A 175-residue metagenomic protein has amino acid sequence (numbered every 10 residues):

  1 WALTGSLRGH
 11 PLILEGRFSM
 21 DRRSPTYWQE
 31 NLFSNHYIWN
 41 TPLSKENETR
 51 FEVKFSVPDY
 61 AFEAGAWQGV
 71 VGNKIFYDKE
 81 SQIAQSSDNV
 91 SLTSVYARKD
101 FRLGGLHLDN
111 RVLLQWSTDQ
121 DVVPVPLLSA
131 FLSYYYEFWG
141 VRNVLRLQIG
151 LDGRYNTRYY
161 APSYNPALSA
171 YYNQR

Functional and structural regions predicted by a protein language model:
W1-R175: Exposed, low-structure sequence patches enriched in small/polar residues
